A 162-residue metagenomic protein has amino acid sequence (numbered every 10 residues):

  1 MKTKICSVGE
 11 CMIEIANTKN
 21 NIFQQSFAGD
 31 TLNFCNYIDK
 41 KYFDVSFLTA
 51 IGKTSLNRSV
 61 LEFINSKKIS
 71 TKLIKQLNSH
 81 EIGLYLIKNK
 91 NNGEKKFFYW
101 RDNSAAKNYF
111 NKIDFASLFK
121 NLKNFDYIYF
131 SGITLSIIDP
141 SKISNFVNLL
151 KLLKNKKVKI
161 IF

Functional and structural regions predicted by a protein language model:
M1-C6, N91-F162: Ribokinase/PfkB-type carbohydrate-kinase core domain
K2-N17: Acidic-glycine-rich active-site phosphate/pyrophosphate-binding loop
K4, T18-E94, N103-A106, S117: Substrate-binding N-lobe of the ribokinase-like
G9-M12, F34-I38, S59-L61, K123-Y127 (+1 more regions): Short amphipathic alpha-helical segments, especially helix-boundary/capping motifs
E10, T49-K53, I133: Cofactor-binding loop segments of dinucleotide-utilizing enzymes, especially the Rossmann-like FAD- and NAD(P)+-binding
E14, T18, I133-S136: A short, flexible beta-alpha/helix-coil linker loop
